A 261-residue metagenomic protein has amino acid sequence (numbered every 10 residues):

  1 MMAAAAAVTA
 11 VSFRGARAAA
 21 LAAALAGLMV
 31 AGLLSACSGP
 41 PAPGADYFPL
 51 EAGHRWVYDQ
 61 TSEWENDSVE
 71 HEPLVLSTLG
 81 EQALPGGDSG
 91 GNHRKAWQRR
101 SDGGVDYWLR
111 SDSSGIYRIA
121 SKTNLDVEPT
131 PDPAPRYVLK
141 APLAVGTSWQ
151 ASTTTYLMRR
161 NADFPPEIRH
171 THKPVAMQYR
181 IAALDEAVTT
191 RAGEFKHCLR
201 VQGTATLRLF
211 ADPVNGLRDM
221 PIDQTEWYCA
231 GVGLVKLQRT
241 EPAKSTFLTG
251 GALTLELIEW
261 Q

Functional and structural regions predicted by a protein language model:
M1-A24: Bacterial N-terminal signal peptides that target proteins for export
V8-S12, A31, L76, T189: N-terminal non-cleavable signal-anchor helices
L34-A36: C-terminal motif of bacterial Sec signal peptides marking the signal peptidase cleavage site
S38-Q261: Conserved functional acidic sites
